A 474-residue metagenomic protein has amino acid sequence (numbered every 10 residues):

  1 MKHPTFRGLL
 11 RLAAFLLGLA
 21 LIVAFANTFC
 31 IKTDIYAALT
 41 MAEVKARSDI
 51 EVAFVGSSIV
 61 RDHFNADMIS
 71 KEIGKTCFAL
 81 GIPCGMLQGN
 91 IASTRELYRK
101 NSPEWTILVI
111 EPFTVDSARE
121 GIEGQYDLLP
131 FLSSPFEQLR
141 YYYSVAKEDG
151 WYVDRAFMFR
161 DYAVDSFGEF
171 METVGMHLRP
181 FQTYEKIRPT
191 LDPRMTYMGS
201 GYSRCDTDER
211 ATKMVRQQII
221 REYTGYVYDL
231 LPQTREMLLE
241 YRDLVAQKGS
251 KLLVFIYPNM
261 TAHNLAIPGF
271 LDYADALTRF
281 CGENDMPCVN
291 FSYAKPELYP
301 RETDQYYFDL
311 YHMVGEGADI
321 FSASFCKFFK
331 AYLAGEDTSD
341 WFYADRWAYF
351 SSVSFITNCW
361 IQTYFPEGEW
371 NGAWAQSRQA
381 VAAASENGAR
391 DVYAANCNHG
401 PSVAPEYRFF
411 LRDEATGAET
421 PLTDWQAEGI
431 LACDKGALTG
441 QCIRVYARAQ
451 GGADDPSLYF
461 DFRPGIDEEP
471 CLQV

Functional and structural regions predicted by a protein language model:
R7-T28: Hydrophobic membrane-insertion alpha-helices, especially the h-region of bacterial N-terminal signal peptides
V55, I59-A146: Membrane-embedded segments
Q125-K248, D340-I361, W370-W374: Secreted/periplasmic serine-hydrolase-like ester/acetyl group-modifying domain
R242-G269: Active-site segments of SGNH/GDSL-like serine hydrolases that catalyze O-acetyl group transfer/hydrolysis on lipids
A266-W360: C-terminal regions of proteins
A348-E386, A418, D461-V474: Short, compositionally biased P/S/T/A/G/V-rich stretches that sit at domain boundaries
P421-E428: Short beta-strand segments within Ig-like beta-sandwich modules, predominantly Fibronectin type-III
A432-Q441: Surface-exposed, short loops/turns at beta-strand junctions within beta-sandwich domains
